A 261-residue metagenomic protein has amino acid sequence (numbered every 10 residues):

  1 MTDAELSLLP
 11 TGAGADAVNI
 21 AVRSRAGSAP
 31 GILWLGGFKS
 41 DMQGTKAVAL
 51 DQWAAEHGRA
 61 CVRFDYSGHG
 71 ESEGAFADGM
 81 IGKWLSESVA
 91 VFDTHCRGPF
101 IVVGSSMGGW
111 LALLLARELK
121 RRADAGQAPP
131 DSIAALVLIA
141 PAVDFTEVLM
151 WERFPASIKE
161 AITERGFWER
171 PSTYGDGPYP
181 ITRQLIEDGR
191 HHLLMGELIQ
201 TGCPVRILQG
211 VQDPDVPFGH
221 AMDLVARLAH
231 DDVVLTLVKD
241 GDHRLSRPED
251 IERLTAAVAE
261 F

Functional and structural regions predicted by a protein language model:
M1-G27, R247: N-terminal cap/lid segment of alpha/beta-hydrolase-fold proteins
A29-G37: Short beta-strand element of the alpha/beta-hydrolase
F38-D51, G219: The serine-hydrolase catalytic nucleophile loop
A49-E73: Conserved alpha/beta-hydrolase
H69-C96: Catalytic nucleophile-loop/oxyanion-hole region of alpha/beta-hydrolase and closely related hydrolase-like folds
V102-G104, I139: Short beta-strand immediately N-terminal to the catalytic nucleophile in serine-hydrolase-like folds
G104-A112: Gly/Ala-rich beta-loop-alpha elbow adjacent to hydrolase catalytic centers
A123-V238, D242-F261: The alpha/beta-hydrolase serine catalytic core
